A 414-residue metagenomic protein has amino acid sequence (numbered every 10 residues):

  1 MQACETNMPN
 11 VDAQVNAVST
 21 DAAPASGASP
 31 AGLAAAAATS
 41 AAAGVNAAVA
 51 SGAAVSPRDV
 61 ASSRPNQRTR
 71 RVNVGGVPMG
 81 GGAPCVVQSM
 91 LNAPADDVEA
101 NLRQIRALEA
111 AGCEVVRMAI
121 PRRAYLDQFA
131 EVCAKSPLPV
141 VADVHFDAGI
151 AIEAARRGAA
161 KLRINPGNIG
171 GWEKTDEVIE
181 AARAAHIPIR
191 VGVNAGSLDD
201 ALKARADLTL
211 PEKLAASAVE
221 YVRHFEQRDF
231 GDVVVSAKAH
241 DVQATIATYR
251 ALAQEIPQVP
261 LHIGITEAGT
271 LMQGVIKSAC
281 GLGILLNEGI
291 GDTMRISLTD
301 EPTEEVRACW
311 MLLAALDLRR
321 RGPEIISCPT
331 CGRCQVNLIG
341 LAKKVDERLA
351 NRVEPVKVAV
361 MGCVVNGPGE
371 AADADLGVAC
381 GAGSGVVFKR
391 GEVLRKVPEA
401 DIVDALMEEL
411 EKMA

Functional and structural regions predicted by a protein language model:
P9, A38, A48-S89, E347: N-terminal amphipathic alpha-helix/helix-capping segment at the start of soluble metabolic enzymes
T69-A93, Q128-A130, P188-A206: N-terminal small/glycine-rich loop or linker at the start of catalytic domains across soluble metabolic enzymes
G82-A100, A119, L138-F146, L202-A215 (+1 more regions): Active-site mouth loops of central-metabolism enzymes
C85-L91, V116-M118, V140-V144, L162-I164 (+6 more regions): Hydrophobic faces of well-ordered beta-strands that scaffold small-molecule active sites in alpha/beta enzyme cores
N92-V98, E109-E131, P166-G171, V233-V242: Glycine-rich, proline-tolerant flexible connector loops at the mouths of alpha/beta enzymes
R123-V144, E177-I189, L252-Q258, V345-E347: Alpha-helix-loop-beta-strand connector modules within alpha/beta enzyme cores
G149-R190: Hydrophobic or amphipathic alpha-helical targeting/insertion segments
N194-S197, L202-A350: Catalytic alpha/beta core domains of metabolic enzymes, predominantly
